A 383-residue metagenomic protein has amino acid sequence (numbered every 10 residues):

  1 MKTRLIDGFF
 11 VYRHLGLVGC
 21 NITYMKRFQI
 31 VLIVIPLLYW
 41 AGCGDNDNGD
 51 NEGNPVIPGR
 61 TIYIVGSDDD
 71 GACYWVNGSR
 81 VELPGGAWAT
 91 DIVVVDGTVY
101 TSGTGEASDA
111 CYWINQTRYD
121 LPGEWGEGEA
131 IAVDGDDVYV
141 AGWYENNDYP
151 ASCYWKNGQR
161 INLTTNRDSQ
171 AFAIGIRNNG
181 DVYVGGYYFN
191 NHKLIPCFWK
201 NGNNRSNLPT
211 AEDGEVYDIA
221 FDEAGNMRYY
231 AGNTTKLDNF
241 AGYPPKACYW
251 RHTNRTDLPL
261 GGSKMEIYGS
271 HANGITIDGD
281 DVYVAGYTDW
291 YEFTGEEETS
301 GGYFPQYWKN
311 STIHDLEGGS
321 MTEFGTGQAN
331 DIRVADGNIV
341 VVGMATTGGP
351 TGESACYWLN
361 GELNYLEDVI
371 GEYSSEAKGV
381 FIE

Functional and structural regions predicted by a protein language model:
M1-L15: Positively charged N-terminal leader segments that act as targeting/secretion signals
K2-R4, T23-F28: Positively charged n-region of N-terminal signal peptides that target proteins for export
Y12-R13, T23, W155: Intrinsically disordered, low-complexity serine/threonine-rich segments
R27-R60: Bacterial Sec-dependent N-terminal signal peptides
G49-E383: Residue-level hotspots at or immediately adjacent to binding/recognition sites across diverse folds
